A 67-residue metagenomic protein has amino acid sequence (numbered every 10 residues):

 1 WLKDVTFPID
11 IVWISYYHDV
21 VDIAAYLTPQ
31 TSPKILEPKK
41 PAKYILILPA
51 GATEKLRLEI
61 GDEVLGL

Functional and structural regions predicted by a protein language model:
W1-L67: Compact, glycine-rich, soluble single-domain proteins
